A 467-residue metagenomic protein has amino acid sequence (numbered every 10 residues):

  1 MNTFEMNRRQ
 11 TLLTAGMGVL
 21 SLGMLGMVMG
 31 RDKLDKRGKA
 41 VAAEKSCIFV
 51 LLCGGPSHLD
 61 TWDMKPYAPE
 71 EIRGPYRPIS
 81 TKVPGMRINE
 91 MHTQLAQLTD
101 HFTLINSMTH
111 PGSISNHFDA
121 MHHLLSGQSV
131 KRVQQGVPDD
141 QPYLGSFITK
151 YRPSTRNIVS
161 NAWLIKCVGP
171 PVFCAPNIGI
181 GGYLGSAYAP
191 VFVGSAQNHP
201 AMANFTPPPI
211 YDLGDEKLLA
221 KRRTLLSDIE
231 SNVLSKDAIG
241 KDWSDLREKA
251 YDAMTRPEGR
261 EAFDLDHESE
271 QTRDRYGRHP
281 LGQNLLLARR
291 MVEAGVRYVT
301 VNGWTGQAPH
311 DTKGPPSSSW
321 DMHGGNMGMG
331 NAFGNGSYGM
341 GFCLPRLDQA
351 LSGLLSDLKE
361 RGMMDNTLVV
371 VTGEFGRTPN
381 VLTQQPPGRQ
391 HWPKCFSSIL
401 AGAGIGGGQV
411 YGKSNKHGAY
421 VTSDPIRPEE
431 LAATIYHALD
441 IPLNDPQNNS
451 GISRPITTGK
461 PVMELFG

Functional and structural regions predicted by a protein language model:
M1-G467: Ligand-binding pockets and gating/stacking loops
